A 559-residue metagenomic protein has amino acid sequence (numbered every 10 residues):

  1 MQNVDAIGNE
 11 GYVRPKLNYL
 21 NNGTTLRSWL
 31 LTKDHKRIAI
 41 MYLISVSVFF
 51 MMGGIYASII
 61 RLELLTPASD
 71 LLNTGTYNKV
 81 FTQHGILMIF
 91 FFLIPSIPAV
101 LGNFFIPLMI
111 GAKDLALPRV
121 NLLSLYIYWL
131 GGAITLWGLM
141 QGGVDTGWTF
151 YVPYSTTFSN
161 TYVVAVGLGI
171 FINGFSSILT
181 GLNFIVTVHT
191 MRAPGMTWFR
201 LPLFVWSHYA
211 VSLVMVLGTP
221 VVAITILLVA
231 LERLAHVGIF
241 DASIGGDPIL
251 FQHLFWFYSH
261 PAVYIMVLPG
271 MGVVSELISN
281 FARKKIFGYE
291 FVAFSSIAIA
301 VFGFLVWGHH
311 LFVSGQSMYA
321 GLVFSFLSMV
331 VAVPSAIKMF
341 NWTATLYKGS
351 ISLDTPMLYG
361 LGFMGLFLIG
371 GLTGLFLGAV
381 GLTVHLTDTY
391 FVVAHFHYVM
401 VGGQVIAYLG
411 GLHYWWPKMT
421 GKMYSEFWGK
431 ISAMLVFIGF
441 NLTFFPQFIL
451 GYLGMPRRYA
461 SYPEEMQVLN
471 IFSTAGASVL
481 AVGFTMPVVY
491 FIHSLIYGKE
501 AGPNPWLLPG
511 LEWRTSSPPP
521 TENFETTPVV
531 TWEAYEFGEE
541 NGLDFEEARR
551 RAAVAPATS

Functional and structural regions predicted by a protein language model:
Q2-S559: Membrane-embedded and interfacial regions of multi-pass energy-transducing membrane proteins
